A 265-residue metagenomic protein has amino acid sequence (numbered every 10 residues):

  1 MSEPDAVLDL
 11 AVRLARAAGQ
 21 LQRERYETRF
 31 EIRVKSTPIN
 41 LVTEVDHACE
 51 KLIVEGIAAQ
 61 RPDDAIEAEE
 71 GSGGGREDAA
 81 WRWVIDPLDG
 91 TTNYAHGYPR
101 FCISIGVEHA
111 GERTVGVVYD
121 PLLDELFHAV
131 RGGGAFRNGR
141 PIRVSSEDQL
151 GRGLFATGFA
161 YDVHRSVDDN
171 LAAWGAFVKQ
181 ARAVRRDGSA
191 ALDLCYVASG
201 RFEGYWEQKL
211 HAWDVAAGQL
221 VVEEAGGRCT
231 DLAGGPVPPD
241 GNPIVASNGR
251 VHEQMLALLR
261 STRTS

Functional and structural regions predicted by a protein language model:
M1-L88, R250-S265: N-terminal subdomain of lithium-sensitive/metallo-dependent phosphomonoesterases centered on the IMPase/IPPase/PAP
A11, A15-A18, C49, G116 (+3 more regions): Small-residue (primarily alanine) positions within well-ordered alpha-helices, especially packing/interaction faces
A18, Q22, D46, I57 (+7 more regions): Residue-level signal for inorganic ion chemistry
F30, D64, G133, A181-R182 (+1 more regions): A structural micro-motif
R33, A58, G73-R76, V118 (+3 more regions): Short secondary-structure boundary/capping segments
D46, E50, E69-E70, D86-D89 (+5 more regions): Acidic active-site catalytic centers that drive phospho-/nucleotidyl reactions and related ester hydrolyses
E77-N138, G151: DPxDG-like acidic metal-binding loop motif
R143-S265: An extended, acidic
